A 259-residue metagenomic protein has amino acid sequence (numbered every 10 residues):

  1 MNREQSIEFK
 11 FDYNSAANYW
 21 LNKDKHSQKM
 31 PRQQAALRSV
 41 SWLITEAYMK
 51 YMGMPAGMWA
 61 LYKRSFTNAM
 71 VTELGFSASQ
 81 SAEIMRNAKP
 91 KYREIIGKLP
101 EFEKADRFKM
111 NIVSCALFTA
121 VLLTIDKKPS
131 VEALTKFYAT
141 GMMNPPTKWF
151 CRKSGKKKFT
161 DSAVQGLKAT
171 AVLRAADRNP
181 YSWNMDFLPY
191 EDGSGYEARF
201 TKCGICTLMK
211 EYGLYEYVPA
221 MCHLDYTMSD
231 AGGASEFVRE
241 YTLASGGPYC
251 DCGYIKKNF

Functional and structural regions predicted by a protein language model:
N2-I125: N-terminal, charged low-complexity regulatory/assembly segments
M70, V121, I125, R174-D177 (+2 more regions): Hydrophobic, Leu/Ile/Phe/Ala-enriched alpha-helical segments that form helix-helix packing faces
M110-Y212: Amphipathic interaction/junction segments at domain boundaries or subunit interfaces
I112, A116, L224, G247: Short, well-structured alpha-helical interface segments that form or flank functional binding sites
D186-A244: Short, hydrophobic/π-rich interface segment
K202, K256-N258: Non-catalytic surface loops within mature trypsin-like serine protease
G246, F259: Acidic, carboxylate-rich catalytic segments that either coordinate divalent cations
Y249-K256: C-terminal edge-of-domain segments
